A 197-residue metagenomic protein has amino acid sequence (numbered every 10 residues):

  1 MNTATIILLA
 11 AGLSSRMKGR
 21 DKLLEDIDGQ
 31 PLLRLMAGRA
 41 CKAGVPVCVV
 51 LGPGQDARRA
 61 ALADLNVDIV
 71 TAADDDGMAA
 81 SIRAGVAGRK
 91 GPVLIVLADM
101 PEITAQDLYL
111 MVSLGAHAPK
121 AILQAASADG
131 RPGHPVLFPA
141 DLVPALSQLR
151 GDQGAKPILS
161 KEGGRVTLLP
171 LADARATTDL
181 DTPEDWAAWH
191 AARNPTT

Functional and structural regions predicted by a protein language model:
M1-I6, P144, R150-T197: Conserved alpha/beta core of the MobA/IspD/sugar-nucleotide pyrophosphorylase nucleotidyltransferase superfamily
N2-P132, G164-L171: Nucleotide and nucleotide-moiety/phosphate-recognizing core
S14, E25, V143-P144, A187: Nucleotide phosphate-binding site architecture
D21, L62, I82, D107 (+3 more regions): Short, flexible helix/strand-to-coil boundary loops that buttress conserved ligand/catalytic motifs in alpha/beta
T71-A73, A145-Q148: A short acidic, glycine-rich active-site loop that binds or catalyzes chemistry on phosphate/adenosine moieties
H134-F138, T178-D181: Short glycine- and hydrophobic/aromatic-rich loop-to-beta-strand nucleating segment in the catalytic cores
L137, L142-A145: Short, small-residue alpha-helix embedded
